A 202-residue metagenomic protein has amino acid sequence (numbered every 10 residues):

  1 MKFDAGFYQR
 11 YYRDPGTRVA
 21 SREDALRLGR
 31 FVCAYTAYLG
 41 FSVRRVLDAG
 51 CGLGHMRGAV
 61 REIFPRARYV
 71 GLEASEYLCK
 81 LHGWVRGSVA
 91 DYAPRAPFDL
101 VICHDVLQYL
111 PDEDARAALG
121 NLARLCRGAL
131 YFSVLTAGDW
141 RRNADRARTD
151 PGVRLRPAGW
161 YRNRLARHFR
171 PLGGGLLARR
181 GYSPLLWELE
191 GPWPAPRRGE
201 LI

Functional and structural regions predicted by a protein language model:
M1-A96, L110-R124, G128-I202: Class I (Rossmann-like) S-adenosyl-L-methionine-dependent methyltransferase catalytic domain, capturing the SAM-binding
I102: A conserved beta-strand element that flanks and buttresses the S-adenosyl-L-methionine
D105-Y109: Short catalytic micro-motifs in class I SAM-dependent methyltransferases
